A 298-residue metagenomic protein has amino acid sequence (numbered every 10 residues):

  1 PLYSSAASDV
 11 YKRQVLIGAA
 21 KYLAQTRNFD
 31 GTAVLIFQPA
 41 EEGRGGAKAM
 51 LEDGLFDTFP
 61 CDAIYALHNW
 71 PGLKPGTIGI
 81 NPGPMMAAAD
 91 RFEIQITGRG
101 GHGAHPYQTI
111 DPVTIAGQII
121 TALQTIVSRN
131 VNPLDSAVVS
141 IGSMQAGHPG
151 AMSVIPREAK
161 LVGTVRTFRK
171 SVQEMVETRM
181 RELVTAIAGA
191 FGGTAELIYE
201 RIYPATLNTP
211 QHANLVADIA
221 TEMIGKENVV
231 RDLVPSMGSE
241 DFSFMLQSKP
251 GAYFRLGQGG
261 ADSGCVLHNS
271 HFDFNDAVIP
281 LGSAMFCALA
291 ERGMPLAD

Functional and structural regions predicted by a protein language model:
P1-A7, Y11: Single conserved hydrophobic/aromatic residue that forms the stacking wall/gate of nucleotide- or nucleobase-binding
S8, A104-P112, F274-G282: Short alpha-helix boundary/capping segments
K12-L23, A116-I119, L123, S283-A290: Buried hydrophobic packing segments
Q14-P82, N132, A146-P149: Acidic/histidine-rich catalytic neighborhood of metal-dependent amide-processing enzymes
L35, M50, H102, A116 (+4 more regions): Divalent metal-coordination and catalytic microenvironments
F59-N208, P235-M237, S243: Midchain, well-structured core segments that form catalytic/ion-binding scaffolds
T206-I219, M223: Short, low-order "capping/linker" segments at domain edges
K226, V230-L296: Zn-dependent metallopeptidase/amidohydrolase metal-coordination segment
